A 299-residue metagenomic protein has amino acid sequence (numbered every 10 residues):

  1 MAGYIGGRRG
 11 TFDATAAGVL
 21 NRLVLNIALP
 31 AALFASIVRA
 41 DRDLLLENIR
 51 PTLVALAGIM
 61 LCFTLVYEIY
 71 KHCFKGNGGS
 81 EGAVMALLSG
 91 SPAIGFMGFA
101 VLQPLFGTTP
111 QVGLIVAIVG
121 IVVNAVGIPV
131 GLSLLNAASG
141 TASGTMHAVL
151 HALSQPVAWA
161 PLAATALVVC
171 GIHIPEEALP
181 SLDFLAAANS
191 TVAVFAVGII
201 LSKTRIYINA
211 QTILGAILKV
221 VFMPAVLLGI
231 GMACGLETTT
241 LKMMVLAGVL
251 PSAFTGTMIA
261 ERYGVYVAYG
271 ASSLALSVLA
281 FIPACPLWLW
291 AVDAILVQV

Functional and structural regions predicted by a protein language model:
M1-V299: Alpha-helical transmembrane segments of multi-pass small-molecule/ion transporters
